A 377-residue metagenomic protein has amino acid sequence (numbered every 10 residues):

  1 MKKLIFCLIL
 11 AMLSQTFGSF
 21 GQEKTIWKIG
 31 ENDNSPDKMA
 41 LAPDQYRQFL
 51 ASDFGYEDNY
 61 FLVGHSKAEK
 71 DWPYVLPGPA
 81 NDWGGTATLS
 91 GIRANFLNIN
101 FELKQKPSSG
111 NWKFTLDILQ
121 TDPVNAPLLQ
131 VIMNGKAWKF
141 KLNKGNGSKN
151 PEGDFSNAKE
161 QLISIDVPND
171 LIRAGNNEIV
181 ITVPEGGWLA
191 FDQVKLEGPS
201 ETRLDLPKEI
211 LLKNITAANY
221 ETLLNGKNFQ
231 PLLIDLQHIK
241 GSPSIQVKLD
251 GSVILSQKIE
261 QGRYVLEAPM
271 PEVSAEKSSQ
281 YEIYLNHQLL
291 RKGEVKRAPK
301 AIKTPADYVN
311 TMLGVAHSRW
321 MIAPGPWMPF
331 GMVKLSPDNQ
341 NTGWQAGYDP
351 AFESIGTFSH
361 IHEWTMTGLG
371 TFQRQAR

Functional and structural regions predicted by a protein language model:
M1-L4: Positively charged n-region of N-terminal signal peptides that target proteins for export
C7-Q15: Bacterial N-terminal signal peptides
Q22-S109, D117-R203, I259-P271: Beta-strand-rich ligand-recognition modules
G91-F101, P107-T115, A217-D235: Contiguous beta-strand segments within globular domains
N134-W138, K248-I254, N286: Change "in extracellular beta-sheet-rich domains … of secreted and cell-surface proteins" to "in beta-sheet-rich domains
E178-T182, V247, E276-H287: Short, aromatic- and glycine-rich surface loops/edge beta-strands on solvent-exposed regions
V194-G226: Short, compositionally biased P/S/T/A/G/V-rich stretches that sit at domain boundaries
K227-P231, H238-P243, Q261-R263, M270-Y284 (+1 more regions): Accessory carbohydrate-recognition regions in carbohydrate-active enzymes
